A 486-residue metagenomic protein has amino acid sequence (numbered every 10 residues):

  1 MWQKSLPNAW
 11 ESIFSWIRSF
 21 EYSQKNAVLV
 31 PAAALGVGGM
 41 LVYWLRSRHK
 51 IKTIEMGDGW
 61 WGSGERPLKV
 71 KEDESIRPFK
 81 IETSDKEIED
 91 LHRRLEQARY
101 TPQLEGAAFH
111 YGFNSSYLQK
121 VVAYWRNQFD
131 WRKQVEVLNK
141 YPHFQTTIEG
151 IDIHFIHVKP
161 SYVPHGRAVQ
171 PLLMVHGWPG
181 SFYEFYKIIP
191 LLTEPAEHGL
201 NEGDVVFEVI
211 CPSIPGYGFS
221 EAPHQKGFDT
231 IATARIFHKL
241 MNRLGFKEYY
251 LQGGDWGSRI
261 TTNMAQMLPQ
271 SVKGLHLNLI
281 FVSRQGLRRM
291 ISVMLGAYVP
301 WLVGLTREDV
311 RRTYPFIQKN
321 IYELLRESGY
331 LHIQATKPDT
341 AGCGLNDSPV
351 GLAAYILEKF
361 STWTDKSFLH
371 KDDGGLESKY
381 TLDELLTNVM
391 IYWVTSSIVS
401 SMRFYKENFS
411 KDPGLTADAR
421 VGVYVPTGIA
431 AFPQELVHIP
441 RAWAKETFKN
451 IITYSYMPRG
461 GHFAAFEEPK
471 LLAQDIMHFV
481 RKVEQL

Functional and structural regions predicted by a protein language model:
S5, A9-A33: Membrane-penetrating hydrophobic segments
S23-V30, G39-I51, L191-G199, L244-R307: Conserved hydrolase catalytic core segment
A34-V37, Q334-L486: C-terminal subdomain of alpha/beta-hydrolase-fold enzymes, centered on the catalytic histidine and its supporting
I88-S161, E384, S396, S400-L415: Non-catalytic accessory segments flanking enzyme active sites
W131-K133, E197-N201, V205, I214-F228 (+2 more regions): Glycine-rich "HGGG/HGxG" loop immediately N-terminal to the catalytic nucleophile of the alpha/beta-hydrolase
P164, W178-F185, I189, T193-N201 (+1 more regions): Short substrate-entry loop that stabilizes the transition state in hydrolases
A168-G177: Short beta-strand element of the alpha/beta-hydrolase
Q225-R243: Alpha/beta-hydrolase active-site loop
